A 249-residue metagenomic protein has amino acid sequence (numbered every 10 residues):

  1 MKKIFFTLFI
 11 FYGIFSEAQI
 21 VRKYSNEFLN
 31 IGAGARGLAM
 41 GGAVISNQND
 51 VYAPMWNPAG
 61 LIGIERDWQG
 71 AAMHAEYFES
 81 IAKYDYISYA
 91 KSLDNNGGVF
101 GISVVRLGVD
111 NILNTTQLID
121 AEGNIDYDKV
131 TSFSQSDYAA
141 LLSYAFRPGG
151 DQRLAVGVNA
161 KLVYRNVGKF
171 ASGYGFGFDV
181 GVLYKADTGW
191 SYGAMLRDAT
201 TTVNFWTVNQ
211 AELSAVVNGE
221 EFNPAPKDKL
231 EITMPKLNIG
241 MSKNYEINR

Functional and structural regions predicted by a protein language model:
M1-K23: Bacterial Sec-dependent N-terminal signal peptides
Q19-R249: Subset of outer-membrane beta-barrel
